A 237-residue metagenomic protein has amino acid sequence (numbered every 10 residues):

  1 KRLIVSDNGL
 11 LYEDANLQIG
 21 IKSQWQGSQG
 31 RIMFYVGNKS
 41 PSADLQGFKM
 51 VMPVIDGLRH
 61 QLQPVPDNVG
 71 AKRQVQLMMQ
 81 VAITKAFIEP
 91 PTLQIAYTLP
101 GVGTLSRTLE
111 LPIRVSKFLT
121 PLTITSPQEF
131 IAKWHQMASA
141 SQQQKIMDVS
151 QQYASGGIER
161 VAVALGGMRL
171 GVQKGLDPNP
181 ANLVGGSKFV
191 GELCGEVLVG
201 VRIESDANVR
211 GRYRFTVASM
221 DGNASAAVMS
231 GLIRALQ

Functional and structural regions predicted by a protein language model:
K1-Q237: A structural signal for beta-rich interaction modules in eukaryotic proteins
